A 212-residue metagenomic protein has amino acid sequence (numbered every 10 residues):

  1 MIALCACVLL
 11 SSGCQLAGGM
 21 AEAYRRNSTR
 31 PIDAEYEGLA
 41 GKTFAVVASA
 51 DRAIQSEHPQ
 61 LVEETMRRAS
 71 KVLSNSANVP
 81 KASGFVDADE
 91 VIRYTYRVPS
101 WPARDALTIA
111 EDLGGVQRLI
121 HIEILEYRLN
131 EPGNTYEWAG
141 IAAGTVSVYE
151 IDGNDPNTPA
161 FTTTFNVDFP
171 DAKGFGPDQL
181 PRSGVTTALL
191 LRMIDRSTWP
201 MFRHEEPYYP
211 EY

Functional and structural regions predicted by a protein language model:
M1, I120-R128, G144, V148-D152: Generic secondary-structure microfeatures
I2-S12: Bacterial N-terminal signal peptides
C14-G41, L113, W138-I141, S147-Y212: C-terminal/domain-edge helix-coil "capping" segments
A40-L125, P159-F161, A188-M201, E205: N-terminal segment of the mature soluble domain
I54, N130, D152-N154: Residue-level signal for secondary-structure boundary sites
Q60-L61, T135-W138: Short, glycine/charged-enriched secondary-structure capping and boundary segments
L129-T135: Extracytoplasmic/secreted cell-surface and envelope-processing proteins
